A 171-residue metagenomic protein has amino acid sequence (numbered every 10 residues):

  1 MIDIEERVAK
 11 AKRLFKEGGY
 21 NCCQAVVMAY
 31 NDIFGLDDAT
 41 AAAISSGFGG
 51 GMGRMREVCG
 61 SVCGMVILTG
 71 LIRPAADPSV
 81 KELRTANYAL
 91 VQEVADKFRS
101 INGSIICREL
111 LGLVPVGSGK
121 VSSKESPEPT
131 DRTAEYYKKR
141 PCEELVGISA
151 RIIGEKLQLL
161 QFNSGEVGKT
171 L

Functional and structural regions predicted by a protein language model:
M1-E17: Polybasic, low-complexity association/targeting segments
M1-I2, A29-G47, K120-S126: Acidic-glycine-rich active-site phosphate/pyrophosphate-binding loop
F15-G19, Y30, F34, M52 (+4 more regions): Structural signal for hydrophobic packing residues in well-ordered secondary-structure cores of soluble enzyme domains
Y20, F48-I67: Glycine/serine-rich anion-binding loops at beta->alpha junctions that coordinate negatively charged ligand groups
I33-A43, L71-L90, Q161: Phosphate-handling active-site elements
S46-G49, M55, G165, L171: Glycine-rich, charge-dense phosphate/pyrophosphate-binding loop(s) and the adjacent flexible "lid"/catalytic subdomain
A89-L171: C-terminal binding/interaction regions
